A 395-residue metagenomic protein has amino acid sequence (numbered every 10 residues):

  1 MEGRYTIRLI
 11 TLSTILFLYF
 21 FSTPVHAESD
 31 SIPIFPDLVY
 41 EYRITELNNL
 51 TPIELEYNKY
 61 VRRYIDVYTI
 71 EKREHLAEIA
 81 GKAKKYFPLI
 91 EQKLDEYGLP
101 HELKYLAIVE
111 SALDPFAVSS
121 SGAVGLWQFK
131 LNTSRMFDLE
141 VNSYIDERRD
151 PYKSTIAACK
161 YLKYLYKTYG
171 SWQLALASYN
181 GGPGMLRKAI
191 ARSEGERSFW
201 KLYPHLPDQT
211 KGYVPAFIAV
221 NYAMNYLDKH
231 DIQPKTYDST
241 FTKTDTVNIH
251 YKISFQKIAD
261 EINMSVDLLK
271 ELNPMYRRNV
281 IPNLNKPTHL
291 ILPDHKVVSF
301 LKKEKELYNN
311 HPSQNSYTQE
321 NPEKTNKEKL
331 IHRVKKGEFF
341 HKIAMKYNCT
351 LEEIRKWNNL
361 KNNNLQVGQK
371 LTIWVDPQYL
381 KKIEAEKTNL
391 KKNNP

Functional and structural regions predicted by a protein language model:
E2-L9, Y19-G98, L103: An acidic, Gly/Ser/Thr/Pro-rich helix-cap/linker signature
R73-A80, Q92, P115-V124, E140-Y152 (+6 more regions): Second-shell loop/turn segments in exported
L99-F116, A175-N180, K270-N273, I354-N358 (+1 more regions): Short, functionally critical alpha-helical segments immediately adjacent to catalytic or ligand/cofactor-binding
S121-S143, T155-A157, L162, L186-A189 (+1 more regions): Substrate-binding/active-site groove segments that recognize and process beta-1,4-linked N-acetyl-hexosamine
L162-A191: Catalytic and binding regions of secreted/periplasmic enzymes and modules that target cell-wall glycans
L206, L272-Y308, L330-I331, T350-L390: Extracellular LysM carbohydrate-binding repeats and other cell-envelope/extracellular binding modules
K235-N263, Q319-N348, K361, Q366-K370 (+1 more regions): Primarily a LysM-type cell-wall glycan-binding module
N248-I291, K302-E306, H311-E320: C-terminal, beta-rich DNA-binding module of retroviral/retroelements integrases
